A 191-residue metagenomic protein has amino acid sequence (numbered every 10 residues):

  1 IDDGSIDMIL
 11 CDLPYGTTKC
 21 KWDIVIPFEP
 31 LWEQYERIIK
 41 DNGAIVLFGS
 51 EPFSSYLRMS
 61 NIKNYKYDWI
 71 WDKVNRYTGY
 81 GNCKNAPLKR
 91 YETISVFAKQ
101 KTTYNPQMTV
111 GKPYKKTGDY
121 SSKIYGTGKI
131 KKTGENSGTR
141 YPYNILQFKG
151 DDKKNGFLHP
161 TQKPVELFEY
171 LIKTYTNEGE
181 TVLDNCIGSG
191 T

Functional and structural regions predicted by a protein language model:
I1-T191: Core catalytic lobe of class I
